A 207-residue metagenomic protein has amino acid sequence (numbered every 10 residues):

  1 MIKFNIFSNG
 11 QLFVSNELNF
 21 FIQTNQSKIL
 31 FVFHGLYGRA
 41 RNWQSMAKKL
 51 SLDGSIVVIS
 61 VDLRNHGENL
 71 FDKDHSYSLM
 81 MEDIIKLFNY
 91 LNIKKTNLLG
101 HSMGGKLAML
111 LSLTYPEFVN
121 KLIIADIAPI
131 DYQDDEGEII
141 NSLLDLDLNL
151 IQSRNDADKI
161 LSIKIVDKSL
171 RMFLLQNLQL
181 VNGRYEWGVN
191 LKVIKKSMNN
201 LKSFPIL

Functional and structural regions predicted by a protein language model:
M1-F31, L52-I56, I93-K94: Alpha/beta-hydrolase fold catalytic core
S8-Q11, A47, L52, V57-L99: Active-site loop/oxyanion-hole signature of alpha/beta-hydrolase fold enzymes
G35-S45, V58: Serine-hydrolase catalytic-loop signature spanning alpha/beta hydrolases and amidase-signature enzymes
Y37, L63-G67, P129: Alpha/beta-hydrolase active-site loop signature
G100-G104, A108: Gly/Ala-rich beta-loop-alpha elbow adjacent to hydrolase catalytic centers
M109-T114, N120-Q152: Flexible "cap/lid" loop of the alpha/beta hydrolase fold
N182-L207: Conserved serine/cysteine hydrolase catalytic core
